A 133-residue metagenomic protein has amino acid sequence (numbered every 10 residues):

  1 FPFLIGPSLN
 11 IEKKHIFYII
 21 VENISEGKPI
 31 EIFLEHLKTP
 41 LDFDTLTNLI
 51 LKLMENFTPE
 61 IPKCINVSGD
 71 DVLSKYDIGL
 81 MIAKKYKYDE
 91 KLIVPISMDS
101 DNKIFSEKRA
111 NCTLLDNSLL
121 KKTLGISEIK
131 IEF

Functional and structural regions predicted by a protein language model:
F1-K38, T45: NAD(P)-dependent short-chain dehydrogenase/reductase
L9-K13, D44, I78-G79, F105-R109: Short aromatic-enriched loop/helix-cap "lid" or pocket-rim segments at secondary-structure transitions that line
K14-F17, V21, F43-L51, E128-F133: Short, amphipathic alpha-helical "lid/cap" segments that border enzyme active or binding sites
L37, G69-D70, N111: Glycine/small-residue-rich pyrophosphate-binding loop that anchors the diphosphate of NDP-sugar donors
K38-L41, L73, L115: Residue-level signal for the nucleotide or nucleotide-sugar donor/cofactor binding architecture
L49, N56-F105: Mid/C-terminal beta-alpha module of Rossmann-like enzyme folds, strongest in SDR-family dehydrogenases/epimerases
L92, K108-F133: C-terminal amphipathic/interface module of NAD(P)-dependent oxidoreductases and related NAD-binding regulators
